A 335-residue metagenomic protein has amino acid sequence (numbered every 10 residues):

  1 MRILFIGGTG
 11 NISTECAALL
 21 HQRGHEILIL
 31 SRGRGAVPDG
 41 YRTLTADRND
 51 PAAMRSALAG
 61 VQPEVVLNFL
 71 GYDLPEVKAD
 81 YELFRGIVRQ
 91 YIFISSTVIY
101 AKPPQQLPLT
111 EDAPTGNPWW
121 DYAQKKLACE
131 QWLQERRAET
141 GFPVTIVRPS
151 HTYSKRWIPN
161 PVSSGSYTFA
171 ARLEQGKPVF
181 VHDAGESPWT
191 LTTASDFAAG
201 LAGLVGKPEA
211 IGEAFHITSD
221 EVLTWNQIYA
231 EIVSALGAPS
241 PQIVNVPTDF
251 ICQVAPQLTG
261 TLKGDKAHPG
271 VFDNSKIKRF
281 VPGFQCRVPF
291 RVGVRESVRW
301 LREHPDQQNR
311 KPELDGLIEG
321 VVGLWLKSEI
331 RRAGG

Functional and structural regions predicted by a protein language model:
I3-R23: N-terminal Rossmann NAD(P)H-binding glycine-rich loop of SDR-like oxidoreductase domains
G40-P51, L70-Y72: Rossmann-fold cofactor-recognition segment
V61-P108, L127-E135: NAD(P)-cofactor binding segment of oxidoreductase domains
S96-D121, E135-T140, W157: Active-site "gating" loop of Rossmann-like NAD(P)-dependent oxidoreductase/epimerase domains
L107-Q131, N160-Y167, T190-L191, V222 (+1 more regions): Short-chain dehydrogenase/reductase
E130-I158: Conserved beta-loop-beta element that borders a ligand/cofactor-binding pocket
P161-F169, H182-V205, G212-E213, Q227 (+1 more regions): Substrate-positioning beta->alpha
G203-K263, N274, R279, E296 (+2 more regions): Mid/C-terminal beta-alpha module of Rossmann-like enzyme folds, strongest in SDR-family dehydrogenases/epimerases
